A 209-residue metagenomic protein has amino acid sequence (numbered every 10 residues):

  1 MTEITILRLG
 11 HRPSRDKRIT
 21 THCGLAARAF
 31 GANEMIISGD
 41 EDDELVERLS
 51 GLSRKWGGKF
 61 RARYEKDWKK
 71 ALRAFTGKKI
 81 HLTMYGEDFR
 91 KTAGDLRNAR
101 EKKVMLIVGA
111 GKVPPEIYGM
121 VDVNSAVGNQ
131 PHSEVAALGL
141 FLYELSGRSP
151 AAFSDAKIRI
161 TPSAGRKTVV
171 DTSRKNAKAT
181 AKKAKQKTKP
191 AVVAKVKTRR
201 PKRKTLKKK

Functional and structural regions predicted by a protein language model:
L7-I19: Short, glycine-rich nucleotide/cofactor-binding loops
R12, Y85-E87, A110-K112, G128-S133: Short, acidic/turn-prone active-site loops that include or flank metal/cofactor- and phosphate-binding residues
D16-G31: Histidine-anchored nucleotide/phosphate-binding helix
N33-E41: Short internal beta-strands
M35, K79, V123-A126: Short, well-ordered beta-strand core segments
V46-E116, P150: S-adenosyl-L-methionine/SAH cofactor-binding core of RNA-modifying enzymes
I117-A164: Structured adenosyl-cofactor binding patch, chiefly the S-adenosyl-L-methionine
R148-K183, K187-K189, K195, R200-K209: Internal, active-site/partner-interface "lid" segment
